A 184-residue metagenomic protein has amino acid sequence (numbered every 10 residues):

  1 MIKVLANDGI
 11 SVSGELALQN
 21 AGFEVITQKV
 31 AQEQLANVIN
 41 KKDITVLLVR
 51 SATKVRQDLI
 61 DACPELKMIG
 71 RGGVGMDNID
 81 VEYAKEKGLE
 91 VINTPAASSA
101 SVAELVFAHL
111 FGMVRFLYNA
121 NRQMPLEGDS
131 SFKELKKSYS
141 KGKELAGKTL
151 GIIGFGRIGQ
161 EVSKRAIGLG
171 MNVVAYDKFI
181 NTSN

Functional and structural regions predicted by a protein language model:
M1-I92: An N-terminal-biased, well-structured beta-alpha scaffold segment characteristic of Rossmann-like dinucleotide-binding
I2-L5, S13, F23-T27, S99-S101 (+4 more regions): Structural/interface elements that position substrates and couple domains in central-metabolism enzymes
A17, L105, H109, E161 (+1 more regions): Rossmann-fold NAD(P)-dependent oxidoreductase module
I26-A31, R50-S51, E127-S138, N184: Short gly/ser/thr-rich secondary-structure transition/capping motifs
K54, G75-N78, N93, A97-S98 (+3 more regions): Residue-level detector of alpha-helix initiation sites
P95-T149: Phosphate-binding beta-alpha-beta segment of Rossmann-like dinucleotide-binding domains, i.e., the NAD(P)
K136-N184: Rossmann-like dinucleotide/phosphate-binding beta-alpha-beta segment
